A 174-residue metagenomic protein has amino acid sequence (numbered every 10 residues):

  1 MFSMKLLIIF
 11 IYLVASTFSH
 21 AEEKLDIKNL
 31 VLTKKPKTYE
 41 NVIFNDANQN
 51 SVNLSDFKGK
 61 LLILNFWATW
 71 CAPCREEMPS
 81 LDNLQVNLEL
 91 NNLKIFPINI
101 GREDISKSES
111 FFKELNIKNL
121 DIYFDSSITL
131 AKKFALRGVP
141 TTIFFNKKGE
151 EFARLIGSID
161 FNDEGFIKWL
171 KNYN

Functional and structural regions predicted by a protein language model:
L6-A15: Sec-dependent N-terminal signal peptides
S16, V52-N53, F152: Generic structural signal for well-ordered beta-strand positions
T17-A21: Sec/Tat signal peptide C-region and signal peptidase I cleavage site
E22-L54: N-terminal "domain-start" segment that seeds a small globular fold
N53-R75: Short active-site neighborhood of thiol/selenol oxidoreductases, capturing the structured segment around
E76-L115, S126-K132: Structural microenvironment flanking redox-active thiols in thiol-disulfide oxidoreductases
S110-K118, D125-W169: Thiol/disulfide oxidoreductase modules built on the thioredoxin-like
